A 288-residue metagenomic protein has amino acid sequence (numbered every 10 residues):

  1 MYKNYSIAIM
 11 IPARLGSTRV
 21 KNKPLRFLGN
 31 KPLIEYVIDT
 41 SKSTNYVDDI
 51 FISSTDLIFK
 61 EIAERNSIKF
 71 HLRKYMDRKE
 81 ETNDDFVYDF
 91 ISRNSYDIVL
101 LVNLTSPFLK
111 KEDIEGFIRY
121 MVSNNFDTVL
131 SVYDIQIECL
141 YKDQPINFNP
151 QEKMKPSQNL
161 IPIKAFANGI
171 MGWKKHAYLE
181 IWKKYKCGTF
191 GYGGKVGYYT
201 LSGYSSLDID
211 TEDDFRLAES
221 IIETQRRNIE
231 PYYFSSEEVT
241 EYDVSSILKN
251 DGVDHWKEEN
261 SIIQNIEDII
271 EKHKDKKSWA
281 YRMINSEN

Functional and structural regions predicted by a protein language model:
M1-K21: N-terminal nucleotide-binding beta1-loop-alpha1 segment
Y2-K3, T82-D85, A165-N265, I269-I270: Conserved alpha/beta core of the MobA/IspD/sugar-nucleotide pyrophosphorylase nucleotidyltransferase superfamily
R14, Y75, N103, Y133-D134: Histidine-centered beta-alpha loop that forms part of the nucleotide-sugar donor binding/catalytic region in diverse
L33-V47: A short, N-terminal amphipathic alpha-helix
Y46-F51, Y204-S206: Short active-site oxyanion
V47, Y96, N125-D127: Short, high-confidence coil segments that cap the C-terminus of an alpha-helix and link into the following beta-strand
F51, L57-L100, F108-G116: Short phosphate-binding loop-to-helix
D85, P107-G203: Conserved core of the sugar-phosphate nucleotidyltransferase
